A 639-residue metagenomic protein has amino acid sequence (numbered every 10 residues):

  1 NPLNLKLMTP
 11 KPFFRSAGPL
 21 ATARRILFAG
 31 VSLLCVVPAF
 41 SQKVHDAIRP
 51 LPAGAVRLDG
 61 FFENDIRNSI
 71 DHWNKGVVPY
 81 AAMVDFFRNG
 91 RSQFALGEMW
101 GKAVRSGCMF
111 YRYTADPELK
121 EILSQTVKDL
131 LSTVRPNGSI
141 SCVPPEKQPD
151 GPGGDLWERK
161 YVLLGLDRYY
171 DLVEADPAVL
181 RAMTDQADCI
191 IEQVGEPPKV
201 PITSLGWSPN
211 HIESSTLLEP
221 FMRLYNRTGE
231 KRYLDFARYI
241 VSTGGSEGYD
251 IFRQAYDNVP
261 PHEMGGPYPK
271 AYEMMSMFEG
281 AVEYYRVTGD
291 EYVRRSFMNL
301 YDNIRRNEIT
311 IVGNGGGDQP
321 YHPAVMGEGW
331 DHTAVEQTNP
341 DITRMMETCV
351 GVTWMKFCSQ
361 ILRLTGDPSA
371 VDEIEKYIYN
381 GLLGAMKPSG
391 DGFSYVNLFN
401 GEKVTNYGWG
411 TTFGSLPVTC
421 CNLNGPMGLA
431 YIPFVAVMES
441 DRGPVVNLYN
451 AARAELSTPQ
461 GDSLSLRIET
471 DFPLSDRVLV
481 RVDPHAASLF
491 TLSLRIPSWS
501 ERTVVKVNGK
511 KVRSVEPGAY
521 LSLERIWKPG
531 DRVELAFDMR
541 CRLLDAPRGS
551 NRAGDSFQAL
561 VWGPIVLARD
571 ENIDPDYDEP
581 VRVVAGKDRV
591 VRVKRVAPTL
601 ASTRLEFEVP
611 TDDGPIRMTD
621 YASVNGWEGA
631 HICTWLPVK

Functional and structural regions predicted by a protein language model:
T9-F28: Bacterial N-terminal signal peptides that target proteins for export
R25-P38: Bacterial N-terminal signal peptides
Q42-M99, P117-V143, D185: Low-complexity, Ser/Thr/Pro/Gly-enriched N-terminal "stalk/linker" regions
A47, D85-W100, V143-V162, G195-S214 (+3 more regions): Solvent-exposed loop and edge beta-strand segments that line ligand/cofactor-binding and catalytic clefts
G54-V56, G60-F62, K102-P117, Y161-D176 (+6 more regions): Well-ordered alpha-helical scaffold segments within catalytic/enzyme domains
N89-G90, Y111-I251: Extended ligand-binding groove/face enriched in aromatic
A237, F297, V371-N380, A385-R481 (+3 more regions): C-terminal beta-rich recognition modules with glycine/proline-rich loops and embedded aromatic residues
E283-N307, N339-D391: Catalytic-core region of carbohydrate-active enzymes that cleave or remodel glycosidic bonds
